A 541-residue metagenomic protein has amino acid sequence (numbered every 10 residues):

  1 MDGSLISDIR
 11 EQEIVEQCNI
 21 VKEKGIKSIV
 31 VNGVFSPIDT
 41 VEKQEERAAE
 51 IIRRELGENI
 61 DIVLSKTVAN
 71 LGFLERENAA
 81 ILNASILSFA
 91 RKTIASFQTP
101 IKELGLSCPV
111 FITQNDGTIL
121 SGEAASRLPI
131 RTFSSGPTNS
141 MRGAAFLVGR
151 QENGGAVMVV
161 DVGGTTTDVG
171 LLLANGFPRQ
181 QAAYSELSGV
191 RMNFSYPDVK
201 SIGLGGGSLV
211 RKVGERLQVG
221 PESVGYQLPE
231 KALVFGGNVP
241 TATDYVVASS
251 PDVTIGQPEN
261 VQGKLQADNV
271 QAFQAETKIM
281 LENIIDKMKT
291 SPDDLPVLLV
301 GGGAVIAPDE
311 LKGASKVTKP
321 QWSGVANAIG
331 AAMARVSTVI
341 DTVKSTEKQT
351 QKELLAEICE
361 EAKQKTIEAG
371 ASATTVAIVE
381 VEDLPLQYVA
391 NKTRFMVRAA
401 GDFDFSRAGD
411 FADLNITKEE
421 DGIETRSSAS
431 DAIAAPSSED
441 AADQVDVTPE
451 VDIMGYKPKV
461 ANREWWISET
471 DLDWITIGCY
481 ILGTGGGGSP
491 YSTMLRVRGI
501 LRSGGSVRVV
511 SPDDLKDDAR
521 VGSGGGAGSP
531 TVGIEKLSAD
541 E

Functional and structural regions predicted by a protein language model:
M1-I481, G487-E541: N-terminally biased helix-coil "hinge/interface" segments that flank
